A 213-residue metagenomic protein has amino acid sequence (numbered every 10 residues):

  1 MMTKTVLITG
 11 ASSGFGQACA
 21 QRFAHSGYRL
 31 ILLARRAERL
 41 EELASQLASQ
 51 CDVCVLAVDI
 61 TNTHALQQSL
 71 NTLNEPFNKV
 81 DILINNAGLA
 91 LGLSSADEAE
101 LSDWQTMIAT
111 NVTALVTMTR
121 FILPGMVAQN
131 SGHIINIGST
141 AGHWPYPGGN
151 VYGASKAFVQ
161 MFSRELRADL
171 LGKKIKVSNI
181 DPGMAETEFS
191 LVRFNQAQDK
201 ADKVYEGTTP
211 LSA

Functional and structural regions predicted by a protein language model:
S12-S13: Conserved glycine-rich cofactor-binding loop
S26-L43: Conserved glycine-rich Rossmann-like NAD(P)H-binding loop of the short-chain dehydrogenase/reductase
E38, A57-Q68, L101: The beta1-alpha1 cofactor-binding region of Rossmann-like NAD(H)/NADP(H)-dependent oxidoreductases
S94-A96, E100-T106: Substrate-binding pocket helix/loop in short-chain dehydrogenase/reductase
T119, S155: Active-site helix of classical SDR
S139: Residue(s) in the substrate-gating loop at a strand-loop-helix junction that position the organic substrate next
N179-G183, Q198-A213: C-terminal helical subdomain
